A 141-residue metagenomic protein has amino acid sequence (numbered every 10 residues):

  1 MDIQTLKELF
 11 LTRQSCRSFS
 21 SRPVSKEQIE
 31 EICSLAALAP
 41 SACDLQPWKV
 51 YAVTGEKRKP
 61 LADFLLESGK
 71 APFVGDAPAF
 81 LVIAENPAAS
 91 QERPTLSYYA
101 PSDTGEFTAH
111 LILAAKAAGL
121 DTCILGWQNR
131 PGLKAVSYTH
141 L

Functional and structural regions predicted by a protein language model:
M1-A79: N-terminal amphipathic, basic helical "cap/leader" segment at the start of enzyme domains
L9-C16, S41, A88-Q91, T95 (+1 more regions): General secondary-structure edge motif
A36, L81, P94-V136: Small-aliphatic-rich amphipathic alpha-helix that forms the alpha element of a beta-alpha
G55-P60, N86-S90, R130-P131: Short, charged/polar surface micro-motifs in flexible loops or helix N-caps
L65, I83-P87, A115: Generic hydrophobic/packing signal
K70-G75, V82-P101: Helix-adjacent hinge/juxtasegments
T139-H140: Conserved small/polar residues in nucleotide/adenosyl-binding loops
